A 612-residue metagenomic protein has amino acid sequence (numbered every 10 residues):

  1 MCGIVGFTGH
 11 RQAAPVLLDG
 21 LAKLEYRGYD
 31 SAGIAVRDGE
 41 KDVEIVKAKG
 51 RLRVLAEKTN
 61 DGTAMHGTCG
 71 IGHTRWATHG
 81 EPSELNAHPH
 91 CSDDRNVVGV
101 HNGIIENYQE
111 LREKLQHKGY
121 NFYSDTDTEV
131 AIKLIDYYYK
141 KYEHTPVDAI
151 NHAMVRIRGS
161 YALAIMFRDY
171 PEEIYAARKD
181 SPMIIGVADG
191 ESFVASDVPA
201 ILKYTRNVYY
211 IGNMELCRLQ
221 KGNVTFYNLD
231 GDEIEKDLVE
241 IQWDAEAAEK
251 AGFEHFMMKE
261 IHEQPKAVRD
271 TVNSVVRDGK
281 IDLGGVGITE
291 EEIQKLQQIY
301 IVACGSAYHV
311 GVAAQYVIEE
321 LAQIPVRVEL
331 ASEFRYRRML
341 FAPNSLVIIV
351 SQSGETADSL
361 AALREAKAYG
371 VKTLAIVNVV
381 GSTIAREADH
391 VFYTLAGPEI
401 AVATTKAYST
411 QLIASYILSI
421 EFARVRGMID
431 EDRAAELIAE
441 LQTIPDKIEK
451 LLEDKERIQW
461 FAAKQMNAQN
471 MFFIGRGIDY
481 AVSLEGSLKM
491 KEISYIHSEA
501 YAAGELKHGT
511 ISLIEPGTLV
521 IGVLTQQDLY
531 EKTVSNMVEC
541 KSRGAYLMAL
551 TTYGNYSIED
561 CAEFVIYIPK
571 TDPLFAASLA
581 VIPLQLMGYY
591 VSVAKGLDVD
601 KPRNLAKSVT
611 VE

Functional and structural regions predicted by a protein language model:
M1-H255, K266-Q297, Y336, E431 (+4 more regions): Conserved short alpha-helical segments that host acidic/polar catalytic motifs at enzyme active sites
I4, G99, I165, A176 (+6 more regions): Structural beta-sheet core signal
T68, G72-L85, V275-E291, A314-V350 (+2 more regions): Glycine-rich oxoanion-binding loops at beta->alpha junctions
P89, M166, Y175-A176, V208-Y209 (+12 more regions): Replace "in large, NTP-powered and nucleic-acid-processing enzymes" with "in large, NTP-powered factors and other
D127-V130, V310, A314, T410-S415 (+3 more regions): Catalytic-loop motifs flanking and including active-site residues across diverse enzymes
Q264-V268, V272-Y300, H390-L519, S592-E612: Active-site phosphate/pyrophosphate-binding segments
Q294-E431, A435-E436, E440-T443, V523-I566 (+2 more regions): Glycine-rich phosphate-binding loops that contact phosphosugars or nucleotide phosphates
Y546, C561, T571-E612: Generic C-terminus detector
